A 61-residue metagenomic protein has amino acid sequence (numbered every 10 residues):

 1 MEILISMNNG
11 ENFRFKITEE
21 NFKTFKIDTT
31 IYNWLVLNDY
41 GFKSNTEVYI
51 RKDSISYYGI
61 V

Functional and structural regions predicted by a protein language model:
I3-I5: Short, structured surface segments that line ligand/substrate-binding pockets
N8-N12, N45: Glycine-centered tight beta-turn/hairpin loop motif at sheet-sheet or coil-to-beta transitions
F13-L37: Short, flexible N-terminal segments of the mature chain
N33-V61: Short, mixed-charge low-complexity intrinsically disordered segments
